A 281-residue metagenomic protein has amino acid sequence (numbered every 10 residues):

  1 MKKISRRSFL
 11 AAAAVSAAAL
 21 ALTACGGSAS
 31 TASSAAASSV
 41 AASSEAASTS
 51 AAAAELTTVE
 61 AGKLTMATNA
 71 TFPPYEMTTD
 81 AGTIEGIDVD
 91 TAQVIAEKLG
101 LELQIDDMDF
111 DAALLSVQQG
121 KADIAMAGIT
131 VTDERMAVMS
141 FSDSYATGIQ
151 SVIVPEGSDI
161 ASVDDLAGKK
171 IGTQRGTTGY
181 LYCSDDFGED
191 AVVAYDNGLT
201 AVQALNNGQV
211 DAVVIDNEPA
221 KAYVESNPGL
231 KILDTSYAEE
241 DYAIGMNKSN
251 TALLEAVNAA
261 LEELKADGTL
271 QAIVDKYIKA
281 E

Functional and structural regions predicted by a protein language model:
A24-A36: Bacterial lipoprotein signal-peptidase II cleavage site
G26, V89-K98, K170, R175-T177 (+1 more regions): Extended ligand-binding regions for polar small-molecule ligands
G27, A51-L56, T178-Y195, P228-S236 (+1 more regions): Ligand-binding clefts/hinges and TM-proximal coupling segments of bilobed small-molecule sensing domains
A52-G128: Extracytoplasmic small-molecule ligand-binding "clamshell" domains of the periplasmic binding protein/Venus flytrap
A70, T147-V154, K221-E262, I278-E281: Periplasmic-binding protein-like
V89, I105-S116, S158, R175-T178 (+2 more regions): Short helix-initiation/N-cap motifs at beta->coil->alpha
E102-D165, K231, S236: Acidic, polar ligand-binding/catalytic clefts
I129-A137, S184, D211-A238: A ligand-binding cleft/hinge motif common to bilobed small-molecule-binding domains
